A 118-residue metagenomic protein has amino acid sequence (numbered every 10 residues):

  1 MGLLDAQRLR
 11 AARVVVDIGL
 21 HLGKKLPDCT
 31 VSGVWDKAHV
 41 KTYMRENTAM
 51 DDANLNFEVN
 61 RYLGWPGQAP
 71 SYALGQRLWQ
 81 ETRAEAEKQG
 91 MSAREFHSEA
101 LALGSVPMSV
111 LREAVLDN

Functional and structural regions predicted by a protein language model:
M1-N118: N-terminal maturation segment of proteins
